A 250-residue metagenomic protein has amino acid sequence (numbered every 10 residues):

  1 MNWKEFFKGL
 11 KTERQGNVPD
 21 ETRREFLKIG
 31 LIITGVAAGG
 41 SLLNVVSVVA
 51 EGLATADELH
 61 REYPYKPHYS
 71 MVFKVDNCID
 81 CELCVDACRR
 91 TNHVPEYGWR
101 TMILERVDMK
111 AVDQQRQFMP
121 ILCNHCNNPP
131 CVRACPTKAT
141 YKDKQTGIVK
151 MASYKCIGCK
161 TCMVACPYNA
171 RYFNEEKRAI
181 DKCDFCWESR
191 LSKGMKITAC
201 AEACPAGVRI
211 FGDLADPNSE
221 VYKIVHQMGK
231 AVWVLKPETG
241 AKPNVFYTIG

Functional and structural regions predicted by a protein language model:
M1-T22: N-terminal secretory signal peptides
V18-K28, V36-H60, N218, G250: N-terminal twin-arginine translocation
M71-N92, Q115-K138, Q145-N169, E176-A203 (+2 more regions): Cysteine-centered iron-sulfur cluster-binding motifs in ferredoxin-type domains/subunits of redox enzymes
T91-G98, R209-L214: Iron-sulfur (Fe-S) cluster-binding segments and ferredoxin-like electron-carrier domains, especially [2Fe-2S]
W99-D108, R116-I121: Hydrophobic scaffolds flanking metal-cofactor catalytic centers in soluble metalloenzymes
K142, F173, F211: Short beta-strand "wing" residues that participate in macromolecule-binding interfaces
I197-G250: Long, compositionally biased charged/polar accessory segments in the mid-to-C-terminal portions of proteins
